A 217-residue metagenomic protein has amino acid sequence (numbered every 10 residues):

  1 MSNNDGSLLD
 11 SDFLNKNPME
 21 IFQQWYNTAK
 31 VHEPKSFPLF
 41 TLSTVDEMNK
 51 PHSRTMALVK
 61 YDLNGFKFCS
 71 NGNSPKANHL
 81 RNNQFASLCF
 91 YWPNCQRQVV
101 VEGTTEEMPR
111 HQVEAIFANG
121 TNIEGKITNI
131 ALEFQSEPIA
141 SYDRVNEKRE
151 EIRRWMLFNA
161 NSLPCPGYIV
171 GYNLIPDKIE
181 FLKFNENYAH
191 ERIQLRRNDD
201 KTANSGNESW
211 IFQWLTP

Functional and structural regions predicted by a protein language model:
M1-P217: Binding-site signature for planar aromatic cofactors or substrates
